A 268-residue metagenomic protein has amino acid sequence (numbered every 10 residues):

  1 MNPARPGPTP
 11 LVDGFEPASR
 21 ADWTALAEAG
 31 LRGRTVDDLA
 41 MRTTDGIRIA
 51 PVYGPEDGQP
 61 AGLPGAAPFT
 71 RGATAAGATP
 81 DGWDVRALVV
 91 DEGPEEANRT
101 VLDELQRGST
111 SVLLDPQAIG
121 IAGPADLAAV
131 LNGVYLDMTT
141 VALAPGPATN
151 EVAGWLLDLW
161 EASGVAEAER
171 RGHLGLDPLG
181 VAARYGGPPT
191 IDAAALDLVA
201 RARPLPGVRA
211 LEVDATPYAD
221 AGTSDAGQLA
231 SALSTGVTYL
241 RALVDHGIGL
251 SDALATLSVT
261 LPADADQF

Functional and structural regions predicted by a protein language model:
M1-F268: Catalytic alpha/beta active-site cores
